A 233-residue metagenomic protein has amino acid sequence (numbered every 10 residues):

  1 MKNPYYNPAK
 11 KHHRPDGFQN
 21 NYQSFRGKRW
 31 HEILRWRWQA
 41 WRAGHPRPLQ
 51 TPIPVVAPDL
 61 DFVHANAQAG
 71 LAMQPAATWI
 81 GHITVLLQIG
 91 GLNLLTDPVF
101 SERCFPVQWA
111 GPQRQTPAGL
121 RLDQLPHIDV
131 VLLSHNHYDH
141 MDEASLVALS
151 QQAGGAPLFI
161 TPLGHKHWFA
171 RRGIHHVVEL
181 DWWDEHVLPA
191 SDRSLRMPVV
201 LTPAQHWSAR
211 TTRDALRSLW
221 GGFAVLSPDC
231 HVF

Functional and structural regions predicted by a protein language model:
M1-R114, A118-Q124, L226-F233: Metallo-beta-lactamase
G81, P162-H167, W182-W183: Short, polar loop motifs at secondary-structure junctions
T84-G90, L188-F233: Catalytic core of the metallo-beta-lactamase
L87, D97, H135, F159 (+1 more regions): Divalent metal-coordination and catalytic microenvironments
W109-T161, H176: Active-site metal-binding motif and surrounding structural segment of the metallo-beta-lactamase
D123-P126, R172-H175, L195-M197, S218: Structured loop/turn residues at beta-strand edges in well-structured enzyme cores
H137-M141, K166-F169, D184-V187, W207-A209: Active-site environment of divalent metal-dependent phosphoester hydrolases
F169-W183: Helix-loop-beta element that forms the nucleotide-linked donor phosphate-binding surface in glycosyltransferases
